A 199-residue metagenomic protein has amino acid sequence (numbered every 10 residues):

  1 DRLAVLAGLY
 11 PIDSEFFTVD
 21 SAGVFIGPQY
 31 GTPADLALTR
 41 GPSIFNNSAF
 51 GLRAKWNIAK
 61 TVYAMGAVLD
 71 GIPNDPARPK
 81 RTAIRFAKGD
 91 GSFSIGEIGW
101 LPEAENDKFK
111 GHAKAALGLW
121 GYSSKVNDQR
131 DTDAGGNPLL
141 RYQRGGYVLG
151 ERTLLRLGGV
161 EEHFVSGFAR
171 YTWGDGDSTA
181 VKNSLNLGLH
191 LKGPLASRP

Functional and structural regions predicted by a protein language model:
D1, L52-W56, G96-P102, V148-R152 (+1 more regions): Residues on the lipid-exposed face of transmembrane beta-strands in outer-membrane beta-barrel proteins
D1-L3, T61, E103-K114, L155-V165 (+1 more regions): Short loop/turn motifs that connect adjacent beta-strands in outer-membrane beta-barrel proteins
D1-P73, T179-N186, G193-P199: Outer membrane beta-barrel
V5-A7, A54, A64-G66, A115-L119 (+2 more regions): Membrane-embedded beta-strand positions of outer-membrane beta-barrel proteins
Y10-I12, L69-G71, G118-S124, T153 (+1 more regions): Outer-membrane beta-barrel pore domains and translocons
P42-N46, K88-D90, L140-Y142, E161 (+1 more regions): Short sequence motifs at beta-strands and strand-loop junctions characteristic of Gram-negative outer-membrane
I72-L149: Surface-exposed beta-loop-beta
V148-E151, V160-P199: C-terminal catalytic subdomain
